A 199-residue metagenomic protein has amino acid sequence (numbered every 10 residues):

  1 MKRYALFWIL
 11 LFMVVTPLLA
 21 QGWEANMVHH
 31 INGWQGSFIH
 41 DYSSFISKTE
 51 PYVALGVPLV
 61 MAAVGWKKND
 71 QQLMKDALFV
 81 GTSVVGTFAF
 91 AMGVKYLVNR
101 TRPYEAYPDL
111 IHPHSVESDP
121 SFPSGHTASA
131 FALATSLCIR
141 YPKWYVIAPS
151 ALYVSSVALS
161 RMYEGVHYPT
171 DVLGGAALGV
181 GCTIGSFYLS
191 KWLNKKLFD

Functional and structural regions predicted by a protein language model:
M1-A5, K48, K143: Positively charged n-region of N-terminal signal peptides that target proteins for export
Y4-V14: Sec-dependent N-terminal signal peptides
F12-L59, M92-D119: N-terminal transmembrane-helix/juxtamembrane module of multi-pass inner/ER membrane proteins
F38, Q71-K75, P142-V146: Membrane-helix interface segments
V64-A89: Interfacial segments of alpha-helical transmembrane regions
K67-N69, V98-N99, E164-G165: Short helix-capping/hinge motifs at transmembrane helix termini and TM-loop junctions
T82-Y96, A148-S160: Small-polar-interrupted transmembrane alpha-helices in polytopic inner-membrane proteins
D109-D199: Membrane-embedded catalytic cores of phosphoryl/pyrophosphoryl-handling enzymes
